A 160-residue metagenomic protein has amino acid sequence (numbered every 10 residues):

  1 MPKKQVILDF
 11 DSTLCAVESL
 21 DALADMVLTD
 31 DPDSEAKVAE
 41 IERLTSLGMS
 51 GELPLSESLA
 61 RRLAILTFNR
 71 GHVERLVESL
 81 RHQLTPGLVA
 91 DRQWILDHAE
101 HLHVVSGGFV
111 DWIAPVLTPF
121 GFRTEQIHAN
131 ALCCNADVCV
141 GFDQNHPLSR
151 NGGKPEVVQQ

Functional and structural regions predicted by a protein language model:
P2-N135: Alpha-helical substrate-recognition element adjacent to the catalytic core
D137-P147: Short, surface-exposed amphipathic charged segments that create phosphate/polyanion-binding patches used for binding
S149-Q160: Conserved Lys-Pro-Asp/Glu-containing loop-to-beta segment of HAD-superfamily phosphomonoesterases, centered on
